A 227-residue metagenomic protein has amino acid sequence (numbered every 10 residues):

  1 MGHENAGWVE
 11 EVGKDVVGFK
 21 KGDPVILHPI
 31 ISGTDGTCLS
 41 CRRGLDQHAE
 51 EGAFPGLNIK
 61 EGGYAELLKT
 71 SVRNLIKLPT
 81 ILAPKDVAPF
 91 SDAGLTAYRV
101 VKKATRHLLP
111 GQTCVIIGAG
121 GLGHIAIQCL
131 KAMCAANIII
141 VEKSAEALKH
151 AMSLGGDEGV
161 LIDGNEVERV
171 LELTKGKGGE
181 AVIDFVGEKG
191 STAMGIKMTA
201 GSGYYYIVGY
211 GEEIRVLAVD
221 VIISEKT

Functional and structural regions predicted by a protein language model:
M1-L39, P79-L82: Glycine-rich beta-strand-centered segment in the early N-terminal region that forms part of a ligand/cofactor-binding
E10, I138-I139, Y206: Conserved beta-strand positions in the Rossmann-like core of class I SAM-dependent methyltransferases
I26, E180-I183, Y206: N-terminal Rossmann-like NAD(P) cofactor-binding module of classical short-chain dehydrogenase/reductase
I31-A65, D86, R106-H107: Phosphate-binding beta-alpha-beta segment of Rossmann-like dinucleotide-binding domains, i.e., the NAD(P)
R73-L75, T80-G164: Mid-domain Rossmann-like dinucleotide-binding core that forms the NAD(H)/NADP(H) cofactor-binding site
D157, V186-T227: Glycine-rich phosphate-binding loop and adjacent beta-alpha segment of Rossmann(oid) nucleotide-cofactor-binding
E166-G176: Short amphipathic alpha-helix with an adjacent loop that forms part of the alpha/beta core around
